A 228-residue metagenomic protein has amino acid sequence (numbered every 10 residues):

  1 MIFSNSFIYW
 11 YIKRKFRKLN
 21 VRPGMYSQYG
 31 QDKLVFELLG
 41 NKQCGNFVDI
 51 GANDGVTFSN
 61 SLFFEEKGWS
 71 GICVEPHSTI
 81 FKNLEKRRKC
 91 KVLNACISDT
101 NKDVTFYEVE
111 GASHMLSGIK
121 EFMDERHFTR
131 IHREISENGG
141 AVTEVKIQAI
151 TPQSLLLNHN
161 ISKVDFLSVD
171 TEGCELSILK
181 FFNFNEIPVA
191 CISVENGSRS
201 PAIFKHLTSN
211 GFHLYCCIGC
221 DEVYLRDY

Functional and structural regions predicted by a protein language model:
M1-Y228: Phosphate/nucleotide-binding beta-alpha loop and adjacent structural elements of enzyme active sites
